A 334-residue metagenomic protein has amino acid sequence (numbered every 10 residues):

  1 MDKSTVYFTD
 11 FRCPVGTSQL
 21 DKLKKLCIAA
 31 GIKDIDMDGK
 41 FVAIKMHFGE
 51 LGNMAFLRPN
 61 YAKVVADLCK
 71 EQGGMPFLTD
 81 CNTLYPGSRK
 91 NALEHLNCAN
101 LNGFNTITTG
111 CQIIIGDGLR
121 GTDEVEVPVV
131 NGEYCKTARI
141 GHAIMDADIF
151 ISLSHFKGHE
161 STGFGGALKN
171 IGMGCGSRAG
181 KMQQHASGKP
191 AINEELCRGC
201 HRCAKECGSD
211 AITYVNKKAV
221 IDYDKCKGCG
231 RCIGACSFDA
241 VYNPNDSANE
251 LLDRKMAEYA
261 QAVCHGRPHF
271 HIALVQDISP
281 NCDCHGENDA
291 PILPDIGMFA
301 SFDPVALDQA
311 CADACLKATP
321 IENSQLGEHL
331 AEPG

Functional and structural regions predicted by a protein language model:
D2-Y61, E71-D80, Y85-G334: Extended, low-polarity segments enriched in aliphatic/aromatic residues
A66-D67: Terminal amphipathic helices with adjacent charged low-complexity linkers/tails
